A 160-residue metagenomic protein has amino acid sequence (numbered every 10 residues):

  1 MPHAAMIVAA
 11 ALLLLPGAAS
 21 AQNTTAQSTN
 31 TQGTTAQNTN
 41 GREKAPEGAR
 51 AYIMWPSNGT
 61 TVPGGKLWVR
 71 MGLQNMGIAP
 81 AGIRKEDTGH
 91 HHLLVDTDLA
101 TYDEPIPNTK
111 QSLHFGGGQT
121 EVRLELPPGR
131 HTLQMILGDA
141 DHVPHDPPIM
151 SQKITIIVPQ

Functional and structural regions predicted by a protein language model:
P16-A18: N-terminal signal peptide c-region/cleavage motif recognized by signal peptidases
T34-G64: Short, compositionally biased P/S/T/A/G/V-rich stretches that sit at domain boundaries
G65, P127-G129: A glycine-anchored, Pro-Gly-centered beta-turn/N-cap motif
G72-I83: Short amphipathic, basic-aromatic surface patches that mediate peripheral association with negatively charged
I83-H91, M150: Short coil-to-beta strand junction motifs in C2/discoidin
A100-Y102, G138-D146: Short acidic/polar inter-strand loop motif in beta-rich domains
P147-Q160: Short beta-strand elements
